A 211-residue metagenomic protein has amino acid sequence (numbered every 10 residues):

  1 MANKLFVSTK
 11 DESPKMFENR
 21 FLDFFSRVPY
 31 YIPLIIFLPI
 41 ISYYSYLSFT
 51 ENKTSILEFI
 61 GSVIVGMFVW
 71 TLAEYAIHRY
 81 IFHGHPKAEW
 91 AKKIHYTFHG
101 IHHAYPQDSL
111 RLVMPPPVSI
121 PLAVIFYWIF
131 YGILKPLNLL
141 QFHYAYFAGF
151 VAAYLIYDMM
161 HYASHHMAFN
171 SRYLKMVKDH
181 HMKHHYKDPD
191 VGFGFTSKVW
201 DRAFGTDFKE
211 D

Functional and structural regions predicted by a protein language model:
M1-A145, P189-D211: Non-catalytic, topology-defining segments of multipass membrane proteins
G66-Y75, G149-H161: Alpha-helical transmembrane segments of multi-pass membrane proteins
Q141, A148-G149, H166-M167, K183: Intramembrane catalytic core of multi-pass membrane enzymes that act on lipidic substrates
S164-V177: Interfacial helix-loop-helix junctions of multi-pass membrane proteins
V177-K183: Short, membrane-exposed interhelical loops at transmembrane-helix boundaries
